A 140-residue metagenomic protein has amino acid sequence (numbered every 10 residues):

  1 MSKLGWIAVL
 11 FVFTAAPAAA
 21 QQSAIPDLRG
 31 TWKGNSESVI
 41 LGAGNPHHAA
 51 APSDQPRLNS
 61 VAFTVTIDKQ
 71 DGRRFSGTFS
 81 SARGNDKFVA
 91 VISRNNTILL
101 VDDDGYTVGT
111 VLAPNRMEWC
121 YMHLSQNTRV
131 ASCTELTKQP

Functional and structural regions predicted by a protein language model:
M1-I7: Bacterial N-terminal signal peptides that target proteins for export
I7-A15: Bacterial N-terminal signal peptides
V9, Q21-S23, D54-P56, T66 (+4 more regions): Residues embedded in well-ordered secondary-structure elements
F13, G30, F63-V65, Q70 (+1 more regions): Intrinsically disordered/low-complexity terminal segments and short unstructured peptides
A16-A20: Sec/Tat signal peptide C-region and signal peptidase I cleavage site
Q22-A24, L28-N45, K87-P140: Beta-sheet ligand-binding and adhesion/scaffold domains
A43-V89: N-terminal glycine/threonine-rich, aromatic-flanked beta-hairpin/loop signature
